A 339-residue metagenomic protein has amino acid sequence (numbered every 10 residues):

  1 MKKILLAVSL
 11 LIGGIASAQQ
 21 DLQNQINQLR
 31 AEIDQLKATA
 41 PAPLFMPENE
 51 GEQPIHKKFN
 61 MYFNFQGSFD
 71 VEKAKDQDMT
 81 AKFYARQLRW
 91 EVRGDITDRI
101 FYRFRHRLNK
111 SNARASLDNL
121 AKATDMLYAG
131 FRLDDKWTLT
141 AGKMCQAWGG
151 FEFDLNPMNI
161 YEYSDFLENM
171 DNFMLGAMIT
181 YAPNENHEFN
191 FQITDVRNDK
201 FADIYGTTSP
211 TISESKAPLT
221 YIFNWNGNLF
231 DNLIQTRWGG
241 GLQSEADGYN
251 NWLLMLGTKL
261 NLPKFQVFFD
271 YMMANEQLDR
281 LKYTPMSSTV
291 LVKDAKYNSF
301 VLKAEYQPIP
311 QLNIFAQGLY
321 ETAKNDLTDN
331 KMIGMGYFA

Functional and structural regions predicted by a protein language model:
M1-I4: Positively charged n-region of N-terminal signal peptides that target proteins for export
S9-S17: Hydrophobic h-region of N-terminal signal peptides that target proteins for export in Gram-negative bacteria
A18-Q66: N-terminal periplasmic/intermembrane-space "pro-region" immediately following the signal or transit peptide
E50-K73, Q77-D199, N226-N232: Outer membrane beta-barrel
F63-F65, F104, A141, I179 (+6 more regions): Membrane-embedded beta-strand positions of outer-membrane beta-barrel proteins
S68-D76, R107-A115, M144-G150, I160-Y163 (+6 more regions): Sequence/structural signature of outer-membrane beta-barrel proteins
Q77-K82, K110-N119, N169-M174, S213-A217 (+3 more regions): Solvent-exposed loop/turn segments connecting transmembrane beta-strands in outer-membrane beta-barrel proteins
P218, F223-Y337: Detector for outer-membrane/organellar transmembrane beta-barrel domains, recognizing the amphipathic beta-strand
